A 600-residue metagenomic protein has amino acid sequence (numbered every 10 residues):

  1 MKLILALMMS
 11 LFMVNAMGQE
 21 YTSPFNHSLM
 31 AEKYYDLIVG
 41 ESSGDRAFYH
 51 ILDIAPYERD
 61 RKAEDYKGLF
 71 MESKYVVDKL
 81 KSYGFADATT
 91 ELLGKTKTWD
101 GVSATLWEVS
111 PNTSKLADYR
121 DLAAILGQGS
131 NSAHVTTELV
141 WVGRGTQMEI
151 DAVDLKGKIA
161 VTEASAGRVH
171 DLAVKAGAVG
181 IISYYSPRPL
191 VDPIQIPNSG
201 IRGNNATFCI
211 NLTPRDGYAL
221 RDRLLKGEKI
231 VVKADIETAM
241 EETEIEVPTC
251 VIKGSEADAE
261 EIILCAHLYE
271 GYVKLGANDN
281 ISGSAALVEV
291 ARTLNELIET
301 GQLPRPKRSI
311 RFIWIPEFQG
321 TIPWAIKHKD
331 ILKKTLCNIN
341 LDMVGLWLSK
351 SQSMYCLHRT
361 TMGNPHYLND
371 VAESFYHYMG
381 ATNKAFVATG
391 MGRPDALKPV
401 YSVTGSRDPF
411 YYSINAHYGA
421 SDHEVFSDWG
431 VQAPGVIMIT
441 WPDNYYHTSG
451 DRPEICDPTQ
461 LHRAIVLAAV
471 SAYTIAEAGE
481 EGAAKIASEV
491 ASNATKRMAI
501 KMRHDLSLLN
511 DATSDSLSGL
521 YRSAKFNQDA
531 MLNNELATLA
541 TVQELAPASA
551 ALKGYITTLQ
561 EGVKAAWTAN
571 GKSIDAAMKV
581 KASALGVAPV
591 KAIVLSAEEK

Functional and structural regions predicted by a protein language model:
L5-N15: Bacterial N-terminal signal peptides
E20-G40, G44-D45, Y49-I159: Noncatalytic luminal/extracellular "stalk/propeptide" segments of secretory-pathway proteins
N26-E32, G44-K67, V77-D87, Q147 (+5 more regions): Catalytic-core environment of secreted peptidases
Y34-S42, A55-K67, L126, S130 (+9 more regions): Second-shell loop/turn segments in exported
S42, L116, G217, Y272 (+3 more regions): Metal-dependent peptidase/peptidase-like ectodomains
E64-L69, A117-N211, Y272-L275, D279 (+2 more regions): Extracellular/luminal Protease-associated
D121-E149, S199-A277, E289-R292, E296-R305: Soluble metallo-hydrolase cores and metallopeptidase-like ectodomains found primarily in the secretory/periplasmic
R292, E296, R308, N444-K496: His/Asp/Glu-rich mid-to-C-terminal helical/loop segments that flank catalytic regions of hydrolases
